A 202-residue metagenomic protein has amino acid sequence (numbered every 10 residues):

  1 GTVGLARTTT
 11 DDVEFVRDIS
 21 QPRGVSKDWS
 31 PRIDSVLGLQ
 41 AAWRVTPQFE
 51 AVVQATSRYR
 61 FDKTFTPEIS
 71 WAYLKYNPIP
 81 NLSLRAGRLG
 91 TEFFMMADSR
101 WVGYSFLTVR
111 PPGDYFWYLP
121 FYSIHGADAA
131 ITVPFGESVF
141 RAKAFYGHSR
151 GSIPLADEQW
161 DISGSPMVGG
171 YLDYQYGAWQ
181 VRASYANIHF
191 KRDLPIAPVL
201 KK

Functional and structural regions predicted by a protein language model:
G1-S20: Transmembrane beta-strand segments of Gram-negative outer membrane beta-barrel proteins
G4, D28-S152, L172-Q180: Outer membrane beta-barrel
T9-F15, F65, M96-R100, P154-A156 (+1 more regions): Outer-membrane beta-barrel and related beta-rich outer-membrane complex signature in Gram-negative bacteria
V16-P22, W71-A72, G103-L107, D161-G164 (+1 more regions): Short, low-complexity, polar/charged sequence segments that are solvent-exposed and flexible
I19-V25, V109-G113, I153-A156, K202: Extracytoplasmic loops and strand-loop junctions of Gram-negative outer membrane beta-barrel proteins
A142-K202: Surface-exposed beta-loop-beta
